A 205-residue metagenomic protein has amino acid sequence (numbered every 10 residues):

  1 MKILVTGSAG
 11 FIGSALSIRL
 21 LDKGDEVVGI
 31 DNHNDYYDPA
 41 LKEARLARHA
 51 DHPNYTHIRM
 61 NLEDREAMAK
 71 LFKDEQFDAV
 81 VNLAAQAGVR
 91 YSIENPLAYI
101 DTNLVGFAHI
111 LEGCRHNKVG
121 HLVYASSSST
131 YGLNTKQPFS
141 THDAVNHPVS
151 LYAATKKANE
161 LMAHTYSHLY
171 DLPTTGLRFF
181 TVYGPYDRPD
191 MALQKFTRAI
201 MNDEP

Functional and structural regions predicted by a protein language model:
M1-V182: N-terminal Rossmann-like NAD(P)+-binding domain of SDR-like oxidoreductases, especially those catalyzing
L83, A199-I200: Conserved catalytic core of Hanks-type protein kinase domains
I93, I200-M201: Hydrophobic residues in alpha-helical segments
K157, V182-K195, N202-E204: Glycine/proline-rich active-site loop of Rossmann-fold NAD(P)-dependent oxidoreductases
